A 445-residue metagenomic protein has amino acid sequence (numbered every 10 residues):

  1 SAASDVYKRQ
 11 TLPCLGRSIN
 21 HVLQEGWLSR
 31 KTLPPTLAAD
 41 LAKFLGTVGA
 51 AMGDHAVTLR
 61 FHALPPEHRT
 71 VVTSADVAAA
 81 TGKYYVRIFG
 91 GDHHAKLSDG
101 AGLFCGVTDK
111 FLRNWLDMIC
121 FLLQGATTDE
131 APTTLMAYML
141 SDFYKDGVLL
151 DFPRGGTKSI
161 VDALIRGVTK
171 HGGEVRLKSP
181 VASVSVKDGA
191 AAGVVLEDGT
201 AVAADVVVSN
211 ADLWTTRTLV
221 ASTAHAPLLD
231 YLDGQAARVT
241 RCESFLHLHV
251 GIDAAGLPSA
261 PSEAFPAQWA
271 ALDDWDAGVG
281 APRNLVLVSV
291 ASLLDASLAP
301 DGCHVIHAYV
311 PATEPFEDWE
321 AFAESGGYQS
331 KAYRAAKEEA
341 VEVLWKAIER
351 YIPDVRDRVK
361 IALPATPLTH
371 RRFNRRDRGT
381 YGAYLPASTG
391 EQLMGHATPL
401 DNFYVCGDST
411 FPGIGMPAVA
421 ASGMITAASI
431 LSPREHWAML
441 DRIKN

Functional and structural regions predicted by a protein language model:
S1-Y7: Short, small-residue-biased leader/transition segments that mark boundaries at the very start of proteins
L45-H171, R372-P386: Active-site/ligand-binding neighborhood in enzyme catalytic cores
N114-A126, L287, W345, E349-P412: A glycine-rich dinucleotide-binding beta-alpha-beta segment and adjacent secondary-structure elements that constitute
P153, P180-D301: Mid-domain catalytic core of redox enzymes that form a hydrophobic substrate pocket/lid adjacent to a catalytic redox
V168-V181: A conserved beta-strand/loop element that lines the FAD pocket in flavoprotein oxidoreductases
V186, S432-N445: Active-site-proximal substrate-binding core of FAD-dependent oxidoreductases
D253-L368: C-terminal segments that line or cap access tunnels to active or ligand-binding sites in enzymes and enzyme-associated
D408-I430: A conserved FAD-binding loop/helix module that cradles the flavin
